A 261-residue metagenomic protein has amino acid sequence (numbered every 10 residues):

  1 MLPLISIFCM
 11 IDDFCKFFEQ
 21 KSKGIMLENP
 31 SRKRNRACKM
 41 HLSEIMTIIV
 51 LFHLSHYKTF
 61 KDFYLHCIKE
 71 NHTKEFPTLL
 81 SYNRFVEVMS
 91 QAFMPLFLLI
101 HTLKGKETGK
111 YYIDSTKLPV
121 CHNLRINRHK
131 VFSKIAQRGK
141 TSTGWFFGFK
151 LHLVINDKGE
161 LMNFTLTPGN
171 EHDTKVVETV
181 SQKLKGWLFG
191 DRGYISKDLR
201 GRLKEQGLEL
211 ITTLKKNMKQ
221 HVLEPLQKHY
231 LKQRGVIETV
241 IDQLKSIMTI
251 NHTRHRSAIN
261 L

Functional and structural regions predicted by a protein language model:
M1-L261: Short alpha-helical elements
